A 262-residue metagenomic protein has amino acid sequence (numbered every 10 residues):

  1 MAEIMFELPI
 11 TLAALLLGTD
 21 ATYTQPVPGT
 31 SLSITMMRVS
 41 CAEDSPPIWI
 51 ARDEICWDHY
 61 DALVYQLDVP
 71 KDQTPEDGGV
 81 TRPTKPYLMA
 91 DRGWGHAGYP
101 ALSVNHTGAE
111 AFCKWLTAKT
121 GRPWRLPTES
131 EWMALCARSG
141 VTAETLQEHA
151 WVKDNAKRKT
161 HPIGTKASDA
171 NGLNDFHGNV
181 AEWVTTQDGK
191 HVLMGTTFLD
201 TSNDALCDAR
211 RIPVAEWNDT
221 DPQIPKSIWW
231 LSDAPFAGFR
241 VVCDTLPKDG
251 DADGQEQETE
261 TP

Functional and structural regions predicted by a protein language model:
E3-T11: Sec-dependent signal peptide recognition, specifically the positively charged N-region followed immediately by
A21-R38: GGW-centered surface loops in extracellular recognition modules
T24-P26, A170, Q223-W230: Short, P/G- and charge-enriched loop/turn segments at secondary-structure junctions
L32, R92-G98, L102-D221, P235: Functional-site microenvironments in short loops/helix caps that host divalent-cation chemistry
P47-T145, C243-P262: Active-site microenvironments of metalloenzymes and redox enzymes
D77-P86, R210-S227: Charged, glycine/proline-rich intrinsically disordered loops and linkers
G238-R240: Outer-membrane beta-barrel "beta-signal"
